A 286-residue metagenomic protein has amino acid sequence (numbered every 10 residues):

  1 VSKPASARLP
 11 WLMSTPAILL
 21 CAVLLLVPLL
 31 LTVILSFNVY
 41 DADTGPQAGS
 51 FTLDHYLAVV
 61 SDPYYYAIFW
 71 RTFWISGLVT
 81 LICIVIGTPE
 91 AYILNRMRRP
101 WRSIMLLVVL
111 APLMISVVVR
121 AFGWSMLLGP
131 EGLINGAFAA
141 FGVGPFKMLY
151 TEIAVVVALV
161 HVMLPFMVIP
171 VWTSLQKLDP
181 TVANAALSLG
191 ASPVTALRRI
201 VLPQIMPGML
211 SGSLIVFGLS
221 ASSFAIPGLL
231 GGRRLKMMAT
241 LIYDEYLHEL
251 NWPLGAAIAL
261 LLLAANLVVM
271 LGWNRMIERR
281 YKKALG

Functional and structural regions predicted by a protein language model:
V1-A7: Short, Lys/Arg-rich, polar N-terminal cytosolic tail immediately upstream of the first transmembrane signal-anchor
L9-A42, L57-Q176, I200-F224, L229-G231 (+1 more regions): Membrane-water interface segments at the C-terminal ends of transmembrane alpha-helices in multi-pass inner-membrane
T44-G49, M126, F224-L250, G286: Glycine-rich helix-loop "coupling/hinge" segments at transmembrane-helix boundaries in multipass transporters
G144, A191-P193: Short coil/turn motifs that cap or connect alpha-helices
L178-V182, Y281-K282: Short glycine/proline-centered loop/turn elements that form peptide/ligand docking sites
A186: The alpha-helix within a helix-turn-helix
L189-G190, P203: Glycine/proline-centered hinge or cleavage motifs at structural transition points of membrane proteins
M276-G286: Short cytosolic juxtamembrane segments of multi-pass membrane proteins
